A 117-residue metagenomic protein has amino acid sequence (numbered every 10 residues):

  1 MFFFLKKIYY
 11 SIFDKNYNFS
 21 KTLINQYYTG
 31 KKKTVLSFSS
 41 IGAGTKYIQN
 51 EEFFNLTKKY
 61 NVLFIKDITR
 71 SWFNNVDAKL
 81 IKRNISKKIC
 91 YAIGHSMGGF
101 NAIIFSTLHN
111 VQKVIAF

Functional and structural regions predicted by a protein language model:
F4-K59: Short, surface-exposed "cap/lid" segments of acyl-processing enzymes
T57-T69: Conserved alpha/beta-hydrolase
K66-K88: Helix-loop module immediately N-terminal to the HCX5R catalytic loop in PTP-like cysteine phosphatase domains
G94-G98, A102: Gly/Ala-rich beta-loop-alpha elbow adjacent to hydrolase catalytic centers
I104-L108: Active-site signature of alpha/beta-hydrolase-fold catalytic machinery across serine- and Asp/Cys-nucleophile hydrolases
F117: Alpha/beta-hydrolase-fold catalytic nucleophile elbow
